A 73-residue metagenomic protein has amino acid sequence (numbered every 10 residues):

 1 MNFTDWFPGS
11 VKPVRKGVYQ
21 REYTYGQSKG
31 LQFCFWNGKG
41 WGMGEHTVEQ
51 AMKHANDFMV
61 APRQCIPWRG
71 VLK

Functional and structural regions predicted by a protein language model:
M1, K29, F33-F35, V60-P62: Intrinsically disordered, low-complexity regions enriched in Ser/Pro/Gly/Gln/His and often acidic
M1-S10: Mixed-charge, Lys/Arg-rich low-complexity intrinsically disordered regions
R15-V18: A glycine-anchored, Pro-Gly-centered beta-turn/N-cap motif
R21-Y25: Short acidic, glycine-rich loop/turn motifs
G26-G44: Short, surface-exposed terminal/edge motifs of secreted or surface/virion proteins that either
G42-K73: Short, mixed-charge low-complexity intrinsically disordered segments
